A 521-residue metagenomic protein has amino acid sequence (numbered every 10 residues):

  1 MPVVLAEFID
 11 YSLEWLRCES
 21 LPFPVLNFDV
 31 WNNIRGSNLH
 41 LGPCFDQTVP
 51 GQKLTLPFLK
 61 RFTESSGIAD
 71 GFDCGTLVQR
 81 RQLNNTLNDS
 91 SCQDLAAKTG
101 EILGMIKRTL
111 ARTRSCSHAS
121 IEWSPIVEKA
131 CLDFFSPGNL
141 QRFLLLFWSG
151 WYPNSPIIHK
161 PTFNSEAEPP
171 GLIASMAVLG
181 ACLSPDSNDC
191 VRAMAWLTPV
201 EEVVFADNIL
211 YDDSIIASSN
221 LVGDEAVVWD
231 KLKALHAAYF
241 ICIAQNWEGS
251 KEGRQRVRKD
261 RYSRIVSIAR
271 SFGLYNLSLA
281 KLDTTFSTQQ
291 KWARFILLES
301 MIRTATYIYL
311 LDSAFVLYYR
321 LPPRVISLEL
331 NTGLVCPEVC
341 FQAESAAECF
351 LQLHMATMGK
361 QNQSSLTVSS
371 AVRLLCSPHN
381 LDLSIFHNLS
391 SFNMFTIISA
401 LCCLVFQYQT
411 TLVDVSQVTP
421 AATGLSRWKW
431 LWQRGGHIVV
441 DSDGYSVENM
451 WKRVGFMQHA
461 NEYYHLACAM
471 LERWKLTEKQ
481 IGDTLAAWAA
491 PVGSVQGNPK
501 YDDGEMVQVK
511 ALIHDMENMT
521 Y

Functional and structural regions predicted by a protein language model:
M1-E168, S175, L179, P199 (+5 more regions): Intrinsically disordered, low-complexity activation-like regions
E168, L172, K233-H236, S300 (+4 more regions): Structural signature of alpha-solenoid helical repeat junctions
G180, S184-V204: Carboxylate/His-rich catalytic cores and anion/metal-binding grooves
A181, P185, N246, C402 (+2 more regions): Specific register positions within alpha-helical solenoid repeats of the TPR/Sel1-like families, i.e., one
A217-N220, W229: Long amphipathic alpha-helical scaffold regions
A226-A238: Short HxH-centered metal-ligating active-site micro-motif
V454-K479: C-terminal substrate/ligand-recognition segments
